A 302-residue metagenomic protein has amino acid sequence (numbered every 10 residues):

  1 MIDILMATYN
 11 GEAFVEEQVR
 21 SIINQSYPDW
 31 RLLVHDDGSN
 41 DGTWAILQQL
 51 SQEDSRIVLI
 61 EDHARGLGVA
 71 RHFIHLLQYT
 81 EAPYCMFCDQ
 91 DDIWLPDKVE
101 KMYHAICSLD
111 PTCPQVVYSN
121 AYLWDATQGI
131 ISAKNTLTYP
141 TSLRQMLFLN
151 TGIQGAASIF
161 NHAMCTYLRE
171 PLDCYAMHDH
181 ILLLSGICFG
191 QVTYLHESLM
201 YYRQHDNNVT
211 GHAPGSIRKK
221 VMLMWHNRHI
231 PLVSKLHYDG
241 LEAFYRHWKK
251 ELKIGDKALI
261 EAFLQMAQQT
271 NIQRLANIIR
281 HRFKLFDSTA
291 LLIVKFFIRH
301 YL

Functional and structural regions predicted by a protein language model:
M1-G215, Y301: Nucleotide-sugar donor-binding/catalytic module of glycosyltransferases that assemble extracellular/cell-envelope
Y175, R203-L302: C-terminal subregions of glycosyltransferases and related glycan-biosynthesis enzymes
